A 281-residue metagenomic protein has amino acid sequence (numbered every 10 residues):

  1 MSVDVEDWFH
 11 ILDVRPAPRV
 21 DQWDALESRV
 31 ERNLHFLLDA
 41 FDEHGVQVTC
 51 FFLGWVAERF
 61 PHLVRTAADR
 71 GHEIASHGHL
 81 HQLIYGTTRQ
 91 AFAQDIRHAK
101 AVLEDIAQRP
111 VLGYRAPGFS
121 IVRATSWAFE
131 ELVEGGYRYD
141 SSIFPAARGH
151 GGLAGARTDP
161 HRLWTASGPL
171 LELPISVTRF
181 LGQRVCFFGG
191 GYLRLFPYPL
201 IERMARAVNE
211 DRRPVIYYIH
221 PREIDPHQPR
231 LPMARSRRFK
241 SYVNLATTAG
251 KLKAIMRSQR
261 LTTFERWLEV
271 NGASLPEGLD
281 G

Functional and structural regions predicted by a protein language model:
M1-R70: Active-site beta->alpha N-cap acidic-glycine motif
D4, F41, C50, H77 (+6 more regions): Conserved, mostly hydrophobic/aromatic
E27, E31, R89-R97, Y198 (+2 more regions): Non-membrane alpha-helical structural segments and their capping/turn regions in soluble enzymes
L34-L38, P61-R65, A93-K100, F129 (+2 more regions): Generic structural signal for well-ordered alpha-helices, preferentially at hydrophobic/aromatic core positions
E43, L195-G281: C-terminal domain-boundary segment and adjacent tail
H44-T125, Y137, S142-A147, G168 (+1 more regions): Metal-dependent polysaccharide deacetylase catalytic core of the NodB/CE4 family, i.e., the active-site-bearing domain
R109-L112, A116-Y218: Active-site-adjacent pocket scaffolds in enzyme catalytic domains
